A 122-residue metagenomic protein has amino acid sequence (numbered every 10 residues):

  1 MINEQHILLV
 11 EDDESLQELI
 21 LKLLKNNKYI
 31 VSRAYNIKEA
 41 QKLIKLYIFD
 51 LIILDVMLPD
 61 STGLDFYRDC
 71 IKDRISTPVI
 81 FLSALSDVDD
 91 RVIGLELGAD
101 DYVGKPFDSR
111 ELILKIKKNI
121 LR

Functional and structural regions predicted by a protein language model:
M1-R122: N-terminal/domain-start alpha-helical segments
